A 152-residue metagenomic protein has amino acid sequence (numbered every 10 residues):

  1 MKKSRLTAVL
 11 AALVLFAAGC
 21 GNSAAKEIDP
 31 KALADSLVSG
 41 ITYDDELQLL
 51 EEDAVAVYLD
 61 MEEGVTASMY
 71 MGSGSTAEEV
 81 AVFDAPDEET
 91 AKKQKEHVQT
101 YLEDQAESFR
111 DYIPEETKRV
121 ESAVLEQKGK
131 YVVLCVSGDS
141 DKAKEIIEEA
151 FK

Functional and structural regions predicted by a protein language model:
M1-V9: Bacterial N-terminal signal peptides that target proteins for export
L15-G19: C-terminal motif of bacterial Sec signal peptides marking the signal peptidase cleavage site
G21-S23: Bacterial signal peptide processing site
I28-E46: Post-signal peptide N-terminal segment of mature Sec-exported envelope proteins
L47-A77, E89: Short, compositionally biased low-complexity segments enriched in polar/charged residues
M69-E103: Mature extracytoplasmic domains of secretory-pathway proteins
G72, E115-K152: A short, solvent-exposed beta-edge/loop patch
A91-K128: Short Gly/Thr-rich strand-loop-strand
